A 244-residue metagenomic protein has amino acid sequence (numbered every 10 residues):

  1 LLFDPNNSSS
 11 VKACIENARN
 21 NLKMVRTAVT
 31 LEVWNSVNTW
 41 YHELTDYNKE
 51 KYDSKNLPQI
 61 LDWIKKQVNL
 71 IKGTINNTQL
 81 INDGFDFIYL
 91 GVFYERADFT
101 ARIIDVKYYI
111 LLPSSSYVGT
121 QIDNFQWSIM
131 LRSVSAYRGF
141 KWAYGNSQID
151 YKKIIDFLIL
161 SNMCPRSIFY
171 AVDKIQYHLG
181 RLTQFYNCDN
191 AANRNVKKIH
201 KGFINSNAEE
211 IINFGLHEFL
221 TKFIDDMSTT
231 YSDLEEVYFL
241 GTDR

Functional and structural regions predicted by a protein language model:
L1-R244: Alpha-helical transmembrane segments and their helix-helix packing motifs
